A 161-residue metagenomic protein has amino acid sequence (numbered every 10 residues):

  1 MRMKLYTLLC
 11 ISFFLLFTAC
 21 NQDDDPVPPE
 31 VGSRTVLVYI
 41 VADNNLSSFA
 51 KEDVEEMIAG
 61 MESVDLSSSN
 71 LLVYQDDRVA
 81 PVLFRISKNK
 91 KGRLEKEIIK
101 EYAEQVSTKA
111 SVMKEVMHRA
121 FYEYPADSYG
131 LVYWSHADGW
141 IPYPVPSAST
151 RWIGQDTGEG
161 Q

Functional and structural regions predicted by a protein language model:
M1-L8: Bacterial N-terminal signal peptides that target proteins for export
L8-L16: Bacterial N-terminal signal peptides
L16-V36: Bacterial Sec-dependent N-terminal signal peptides
G32-T35, D65-L71, Y124-G130, S149: Loop/turn elements at helix/coil->beta-strand transitions in domains of secreted/extracellular proteins
Y39-D43, Y74-D77, V132-A137, D156: Active-site-proximal beta-strand/loop segments in catalytic clefts of secreted hydrolases
N45-A50, P81-L83, G139-P144: Extracytoplasmic/secreted cell-surface and envelope-processing proteins
S47, E55, A59-Y102: Active-site-surrounding "flap" and adjacent substrate/cofactor-binding loops of secreted or lumenal enzymes, prototyped
T108-Q161: Chitinase-like catalytic core of GlcNAc-active glycosidases
